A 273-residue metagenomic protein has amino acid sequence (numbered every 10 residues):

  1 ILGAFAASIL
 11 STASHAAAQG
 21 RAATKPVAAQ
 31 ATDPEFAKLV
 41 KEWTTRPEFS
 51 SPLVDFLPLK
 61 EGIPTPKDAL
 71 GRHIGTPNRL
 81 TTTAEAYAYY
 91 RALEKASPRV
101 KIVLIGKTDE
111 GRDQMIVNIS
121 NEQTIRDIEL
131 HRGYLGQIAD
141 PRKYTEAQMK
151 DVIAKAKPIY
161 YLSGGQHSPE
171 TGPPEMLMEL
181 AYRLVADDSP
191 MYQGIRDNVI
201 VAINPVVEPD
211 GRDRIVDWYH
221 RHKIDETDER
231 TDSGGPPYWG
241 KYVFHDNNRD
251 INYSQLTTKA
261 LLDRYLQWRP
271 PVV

Functional and structural regions predicted by a protein language model:
I1-T12: Bacterial N-terminal signal peptides
A17-V273: Structured catalytic-domain cores with a bias toward divalent-metal coordination
